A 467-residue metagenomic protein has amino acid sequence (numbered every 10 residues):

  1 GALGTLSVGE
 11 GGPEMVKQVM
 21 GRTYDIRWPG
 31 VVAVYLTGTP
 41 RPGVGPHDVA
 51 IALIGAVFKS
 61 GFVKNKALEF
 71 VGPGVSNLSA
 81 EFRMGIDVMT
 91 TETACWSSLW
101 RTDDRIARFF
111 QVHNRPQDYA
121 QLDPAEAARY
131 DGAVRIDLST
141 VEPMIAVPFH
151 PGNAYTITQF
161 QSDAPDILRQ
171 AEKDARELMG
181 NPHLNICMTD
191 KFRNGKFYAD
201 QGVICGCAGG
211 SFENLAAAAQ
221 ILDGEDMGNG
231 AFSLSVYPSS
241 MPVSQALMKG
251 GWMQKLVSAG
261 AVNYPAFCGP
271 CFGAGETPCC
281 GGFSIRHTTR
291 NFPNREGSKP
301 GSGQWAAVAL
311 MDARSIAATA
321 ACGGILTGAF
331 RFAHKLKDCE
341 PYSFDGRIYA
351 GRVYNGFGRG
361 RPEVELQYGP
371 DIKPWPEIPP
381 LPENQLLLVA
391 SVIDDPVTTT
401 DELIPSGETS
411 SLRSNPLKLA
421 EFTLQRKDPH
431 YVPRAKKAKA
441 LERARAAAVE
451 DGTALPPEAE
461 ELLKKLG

Functional and structural regions predicted by a protein language model:
G1-G467: Fe-S-dependent hydro-lyases/dehydratases of central metabolism
